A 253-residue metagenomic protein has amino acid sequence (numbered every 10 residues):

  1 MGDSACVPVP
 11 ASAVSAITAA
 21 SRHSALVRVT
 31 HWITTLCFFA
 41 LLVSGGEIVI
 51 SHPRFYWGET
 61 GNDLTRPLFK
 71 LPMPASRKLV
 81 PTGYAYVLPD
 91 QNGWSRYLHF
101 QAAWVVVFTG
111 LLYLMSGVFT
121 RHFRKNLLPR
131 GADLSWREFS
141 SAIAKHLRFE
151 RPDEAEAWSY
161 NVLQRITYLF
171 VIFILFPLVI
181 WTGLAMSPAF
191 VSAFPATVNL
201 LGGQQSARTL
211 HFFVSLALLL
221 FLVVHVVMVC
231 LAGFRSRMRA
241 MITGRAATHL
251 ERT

Functional and structural regions predicted by a protein language model:
M1-T253: Membrane-embedded alpha-helical bundles that constitute the cytochrome b-like, heme-associated redox core of multi-pass
